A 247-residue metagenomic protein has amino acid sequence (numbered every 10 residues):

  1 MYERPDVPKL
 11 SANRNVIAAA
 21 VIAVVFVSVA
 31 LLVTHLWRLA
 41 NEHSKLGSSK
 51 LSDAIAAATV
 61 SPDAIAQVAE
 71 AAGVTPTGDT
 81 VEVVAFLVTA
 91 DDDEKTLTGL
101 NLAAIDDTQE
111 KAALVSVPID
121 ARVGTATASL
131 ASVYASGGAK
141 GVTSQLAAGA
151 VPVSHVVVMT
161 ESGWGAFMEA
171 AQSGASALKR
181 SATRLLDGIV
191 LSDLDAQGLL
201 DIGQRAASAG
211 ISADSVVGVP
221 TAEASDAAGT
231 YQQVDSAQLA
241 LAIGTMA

Functional and structural regions predicted by a protein language model:
Y2-A247: Non-catalytic, solvent-exposed segments at the cell envelope interface
